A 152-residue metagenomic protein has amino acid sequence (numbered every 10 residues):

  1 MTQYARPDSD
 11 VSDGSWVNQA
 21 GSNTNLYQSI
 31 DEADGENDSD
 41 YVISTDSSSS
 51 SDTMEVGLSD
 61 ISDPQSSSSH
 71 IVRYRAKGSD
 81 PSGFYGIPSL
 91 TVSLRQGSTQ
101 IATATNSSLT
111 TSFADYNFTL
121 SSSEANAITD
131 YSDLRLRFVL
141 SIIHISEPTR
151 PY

Functional and structural regions predicted by a protein language model:
Y4-S48: Disordered, acidic Ser/Thr/Pro-rich linker "stalks" and the adjacent N-terminal cap of the next globular domain
D46-D52, D60-S62, T111: Surface-exposed ligand/attachment interfaces on beta-rich extracellular proteins
D52-M54, S68, G86-L90: Short beta-strand/loop motifs in extracellular/secreted proteins, especially within beta-sandwich accessory domains
G57-P81, L136: A short beta-strand element within beta-rich, extracytoplasmic domains of secreted/secretory-pathway proteins
G83-G97: Short, surface-exposed beta-strand/strand-loop-strand elements in extracellular ectodomains
Q100-N126: Extracellular carbohydrate recognition and processing domains and analogous Trp-centered ligand-binding platforms
A125-V139: Noncatalytic modules at the cell exterior or secretory-pathway interfaces, chiefly beta-strand-rich lectin/adhesion
I142-Y152: Single conserved hydrophobic/aromatic residue that forms the stacking wall/gate of nucleotide- or nucleobase-binding
